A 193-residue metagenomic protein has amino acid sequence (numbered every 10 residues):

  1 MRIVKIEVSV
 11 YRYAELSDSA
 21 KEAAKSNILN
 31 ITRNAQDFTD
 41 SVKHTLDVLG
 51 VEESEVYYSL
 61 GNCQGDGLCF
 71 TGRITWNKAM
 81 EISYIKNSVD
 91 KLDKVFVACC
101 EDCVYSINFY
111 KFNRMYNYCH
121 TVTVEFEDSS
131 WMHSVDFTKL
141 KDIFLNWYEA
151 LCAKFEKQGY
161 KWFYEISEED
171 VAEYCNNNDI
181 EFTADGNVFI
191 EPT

Functional and structural regions predicted by a protein language model:
M1-T193: Alpha-helical propensity feature that highlights long, continuous alpha-helices across diverse contexts
